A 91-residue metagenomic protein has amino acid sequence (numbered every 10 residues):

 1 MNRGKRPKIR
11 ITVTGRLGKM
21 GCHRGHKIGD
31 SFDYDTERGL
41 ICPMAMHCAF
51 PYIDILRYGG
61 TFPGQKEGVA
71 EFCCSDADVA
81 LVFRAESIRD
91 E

Functional and structural regions predicted by a protein language model:
K8-G18: Short, structured beta-strand/loop micro-motifs enriched in basic residues and often containing a Trp
T36-C42: Short, charged beta-turn/beta-strand-edge "cap" motif at the junction between a beta-strand and an adjacent loop
P43-G60: Short, compositionally biased
G59-E91: Short, compact, well-ordered microdomains
